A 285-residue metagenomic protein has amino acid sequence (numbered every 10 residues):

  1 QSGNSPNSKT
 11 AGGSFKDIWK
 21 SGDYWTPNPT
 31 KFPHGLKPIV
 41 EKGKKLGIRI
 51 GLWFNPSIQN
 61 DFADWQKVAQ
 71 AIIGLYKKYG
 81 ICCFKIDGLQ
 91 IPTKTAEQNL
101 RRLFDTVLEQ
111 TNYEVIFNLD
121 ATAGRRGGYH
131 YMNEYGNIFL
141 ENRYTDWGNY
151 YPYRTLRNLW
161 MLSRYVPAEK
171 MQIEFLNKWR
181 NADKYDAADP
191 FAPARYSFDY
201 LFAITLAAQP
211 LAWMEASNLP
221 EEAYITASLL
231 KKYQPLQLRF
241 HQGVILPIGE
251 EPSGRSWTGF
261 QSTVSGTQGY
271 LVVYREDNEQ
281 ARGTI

Functional and structural regions predicted by a protein language model:
S2-D186, R195: Aromatic- and carboxylate-enriched substrate-binding clefts and catalytic-loop regions of carbohydrate-active enzymes
L103-I285: Active-site-proximal substrate-binding groove within the catalytic cores of carbohydrate-active enzymes
